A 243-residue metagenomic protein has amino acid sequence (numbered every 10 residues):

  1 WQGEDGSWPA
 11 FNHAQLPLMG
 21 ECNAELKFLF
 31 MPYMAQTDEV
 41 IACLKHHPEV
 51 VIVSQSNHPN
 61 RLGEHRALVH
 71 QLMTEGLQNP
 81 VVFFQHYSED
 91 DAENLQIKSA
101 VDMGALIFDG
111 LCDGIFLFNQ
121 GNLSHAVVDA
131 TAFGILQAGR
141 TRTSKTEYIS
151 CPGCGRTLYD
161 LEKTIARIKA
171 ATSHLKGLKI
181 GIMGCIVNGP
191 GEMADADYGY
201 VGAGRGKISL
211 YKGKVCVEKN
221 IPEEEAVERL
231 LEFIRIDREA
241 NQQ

Functional and structural regions predicted by a protein language model:
W1-L175, K179-I182: Catalytic alpha/beta core domains of metabolic enzymes, predominantly
M34-Q36, V187, G204-G206: Short, polar loop motifs at secondary-structure junctions
E89-D90, V187-N188, I221, Q243: Domain-level signal for soluble alpha/beta catalytic cores
L106, C151, C185, M193 (+1 more regions): Conserved, mostly hydrophobic/aromatic
G121-T141, S209-L230: C-terminal helical cap(s) of enzyme catalytic domains, especially alpha/beta-barrels
H174, D197-Y198, K207-L210: Catalytic-core signal marking the mid-to-C-terminal active-site face
I182-G191, D197: Acidic/histidine-rich
V201-R205, K212, I221-Q243: Terminal leader/tail segments of proteins
